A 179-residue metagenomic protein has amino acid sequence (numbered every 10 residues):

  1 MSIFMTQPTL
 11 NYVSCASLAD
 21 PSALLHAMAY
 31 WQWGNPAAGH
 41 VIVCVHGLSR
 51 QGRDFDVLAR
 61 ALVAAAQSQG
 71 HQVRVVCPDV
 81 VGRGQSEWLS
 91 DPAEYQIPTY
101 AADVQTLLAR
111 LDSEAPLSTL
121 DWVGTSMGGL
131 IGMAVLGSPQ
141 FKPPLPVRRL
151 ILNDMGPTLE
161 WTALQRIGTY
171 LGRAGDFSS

Functional and structural regions predicted by a protein language model:
M1-S17, W31: An N-terminal hydrophobic leader/cap segment in hydrolases
Y12, S22-W33: A short loop-to-beta-strand scaffold at the N-terminal edge of the catalytic core in hydrolase folds
V13, H46, S126: N-terminal Rossmann-like NAD(P)+-binding domain of SDR-like oxidoreductases, especially those catalyzing
A23-L24, V63, R74-V123, G137-P143: Active-site loop/oxyanion-hole signature of alpha/beta-hydrolase fold enzymes
A29-W88: Conserved HGGG/HGGXW glycine-rich cap/lid loop of the alpha/beta-hydrolase fold
F55-V57, W88-S90, V135-L136, A163-Q165: Short amphipathic alpha-helical segments
L117-W161: Conserved hydrolase catalytic core segment
M155-S179: Helix-rich cap/lid subdomain of alpha/beta-hydrolase
